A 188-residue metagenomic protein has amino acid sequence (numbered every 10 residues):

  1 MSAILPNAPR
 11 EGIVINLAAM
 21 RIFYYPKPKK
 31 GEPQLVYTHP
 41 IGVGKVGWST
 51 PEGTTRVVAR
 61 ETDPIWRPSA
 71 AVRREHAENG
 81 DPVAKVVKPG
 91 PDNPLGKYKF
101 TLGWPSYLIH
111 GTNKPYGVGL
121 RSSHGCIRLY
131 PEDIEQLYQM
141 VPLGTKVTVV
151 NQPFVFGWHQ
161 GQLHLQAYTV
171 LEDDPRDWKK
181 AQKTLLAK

Functional and structural regions predicted by a protein language model:
S2-G117, Q136-L143, H159, L165-K188: Gly/Pro-biased beta-strand-loop elements
R56-A59, R128, V149: Structural signal for conserved beta-strand scaffold positions within catalytic alpha/beta enzyme cores
P115-G125: Short, basic/aromatic beta-hairpin or loop at an interaction surface
S123-Y138: Short beta-strand-centered segments at strand-helix junctions
M140-F156: A short beta-strand-loop micro-motif that forms or neighbors metal/cofactor- and ligand-binding patches at active-site
